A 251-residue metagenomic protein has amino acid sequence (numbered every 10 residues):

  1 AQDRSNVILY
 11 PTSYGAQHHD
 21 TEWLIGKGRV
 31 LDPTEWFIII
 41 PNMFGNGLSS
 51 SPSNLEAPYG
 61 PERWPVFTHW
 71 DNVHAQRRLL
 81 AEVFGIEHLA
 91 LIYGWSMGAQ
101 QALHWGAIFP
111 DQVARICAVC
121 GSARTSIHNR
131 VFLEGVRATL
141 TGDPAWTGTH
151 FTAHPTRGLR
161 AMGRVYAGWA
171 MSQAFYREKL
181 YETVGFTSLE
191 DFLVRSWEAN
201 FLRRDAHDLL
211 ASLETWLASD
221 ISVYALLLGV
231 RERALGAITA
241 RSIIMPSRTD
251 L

Functional and structural regions predicted by a protein language model:
A1-A57: N-terminal cap/lid subdomain of alpha/beta-hydrolase-fold enzymes
T12, G94-W95, S247: Conserved alpha/beta-hydrolase "nucleophile elbow" surrounding the catalytic nucleophile
Y59-R63, W70-L91, Q100-L103, I108: Conserved acidic catalytic loop of the alpha/beta-hydrolase fold
I92-G94, V119: Short beta-strand immediately N-terminal to the catalytic nucleophile in serine-hydrolase-like folds
Q112-V113, A118-A199: Alpha/beta-hydrolase-fold enzymes
R195, A211-A234: Active-site nucleophile elbow and catalytic-triad environment of alpha/beta-hydrolase enzymes
W216, R248-L251: Acidic catalytic loop of the alpha/beta-hydrolase fold
I238, I244-P246: Short beta-strand/loop motif that positions the catalytic acidic residue of the alpha/beta-hydrolase fold
